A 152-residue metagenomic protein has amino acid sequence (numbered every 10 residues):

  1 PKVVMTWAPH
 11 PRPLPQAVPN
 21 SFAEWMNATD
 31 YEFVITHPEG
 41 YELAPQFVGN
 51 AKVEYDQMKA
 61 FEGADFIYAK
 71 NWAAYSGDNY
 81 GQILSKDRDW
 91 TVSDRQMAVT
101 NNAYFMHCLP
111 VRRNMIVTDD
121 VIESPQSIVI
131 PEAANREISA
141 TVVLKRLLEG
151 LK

Functional and structural regions predicted by a protein language model:
P1-A69: Glycine-rich phosphate/diphosphate-binding loop of Rossmann-like nucleotide-binding domains
H10, G40, M58, A74 (+2 more regions): Short, glycine-/Ser/Thr-/acidic-enriched flexible segments
H10, L84-S85, P131: Conserved short-loop catalytic and cofactor-binding motifs
P13-A17, T100, I138: Residues that form or flank phosphate/diphosphate-binding pockets in enzymes that use nucleotide phosphates
A23-N27, A98, A140-K145: Predominant activation on well-ordered alpha-helical scaffold segments within soluble catalytic domains
A28-Y31, T91-D94, V129-E132: Glycine-rich loops and low-complexity Gly/Arg-rich segments that provide flexible linkers or classic glycine-based
Q46-V121: Rossmann-like adenosine-cofactor binding region
N102-Y104, C108-K152: Adenosine-phosphate binding glycine-rich loop
